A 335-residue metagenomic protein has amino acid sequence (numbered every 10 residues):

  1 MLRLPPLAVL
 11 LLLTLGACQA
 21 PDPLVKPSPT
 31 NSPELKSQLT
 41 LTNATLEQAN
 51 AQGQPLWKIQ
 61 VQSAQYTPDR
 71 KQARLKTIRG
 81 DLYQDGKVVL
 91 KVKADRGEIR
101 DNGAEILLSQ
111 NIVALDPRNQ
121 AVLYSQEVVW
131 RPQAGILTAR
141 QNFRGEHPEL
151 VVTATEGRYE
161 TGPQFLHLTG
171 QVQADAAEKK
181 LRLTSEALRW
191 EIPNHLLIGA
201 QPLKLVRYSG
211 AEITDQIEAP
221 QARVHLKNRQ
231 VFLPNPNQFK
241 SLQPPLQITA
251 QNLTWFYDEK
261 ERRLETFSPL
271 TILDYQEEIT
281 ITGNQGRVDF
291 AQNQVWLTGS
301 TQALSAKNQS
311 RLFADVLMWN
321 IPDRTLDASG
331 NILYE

Functional and structural regions predicted by a protein language model:
M1-E335: Mature-chain termini and adjacent capping regions
